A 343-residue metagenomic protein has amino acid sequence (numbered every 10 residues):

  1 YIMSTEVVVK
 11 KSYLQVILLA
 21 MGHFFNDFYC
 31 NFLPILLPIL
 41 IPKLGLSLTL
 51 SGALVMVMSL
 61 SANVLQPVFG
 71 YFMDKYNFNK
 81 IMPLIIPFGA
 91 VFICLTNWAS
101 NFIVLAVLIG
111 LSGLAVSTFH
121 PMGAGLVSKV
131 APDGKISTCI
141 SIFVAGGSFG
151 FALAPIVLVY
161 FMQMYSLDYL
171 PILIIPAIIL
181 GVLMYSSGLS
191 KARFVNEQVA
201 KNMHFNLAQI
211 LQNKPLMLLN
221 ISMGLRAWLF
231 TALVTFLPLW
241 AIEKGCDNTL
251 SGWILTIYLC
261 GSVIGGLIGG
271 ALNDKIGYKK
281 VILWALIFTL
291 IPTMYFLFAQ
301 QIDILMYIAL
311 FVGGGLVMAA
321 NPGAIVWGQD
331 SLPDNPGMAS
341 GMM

Functional and structural regions predicted by a protein language model:
S4-K10, S190-L219: Juxtamembrane intracellular "pre-TM" segments in multi-pass secondary transporters
K11-I35, N213-L229, F311: Pair of pore-lining "gating" transmembrane helices in MFS-fold secondary transporters
N31, S59-P67, A152, L259-L267: Residue-level signature of mid-helix packing/kink "hotspots" within the transmembrane helices of 12-pass Major
L33-P34, P215-T256: Extracytoplasmic gate region of multi-pass secondary transporters
V64-S100: Conserved MFS/SLC helix-loop-helix module at the cytosolic interface between two early adjacent transmembrane helices
L108-A145: Cytoplasmic helix-loop-helix junction between adjacent transmembrane helices in 12-TM secondary transporters
I142-L189: Helix-loop-helix hairpin linking two adjacent transmembrane segments in secondary transporters
Y278-A324: C-terminal transmembrane helical hairpin of 12-TM major facilitator-type secondary transporters
